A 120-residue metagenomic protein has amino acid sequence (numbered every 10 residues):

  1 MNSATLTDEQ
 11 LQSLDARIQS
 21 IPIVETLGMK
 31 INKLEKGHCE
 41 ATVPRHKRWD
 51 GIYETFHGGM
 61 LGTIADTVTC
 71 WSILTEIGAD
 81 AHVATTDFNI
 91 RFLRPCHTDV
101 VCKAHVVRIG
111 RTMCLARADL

Functional and structural regions predicted by a protein language model:
M1-L120: Terminal targeting signals and extreme-terminal segments of soluble enzymes
